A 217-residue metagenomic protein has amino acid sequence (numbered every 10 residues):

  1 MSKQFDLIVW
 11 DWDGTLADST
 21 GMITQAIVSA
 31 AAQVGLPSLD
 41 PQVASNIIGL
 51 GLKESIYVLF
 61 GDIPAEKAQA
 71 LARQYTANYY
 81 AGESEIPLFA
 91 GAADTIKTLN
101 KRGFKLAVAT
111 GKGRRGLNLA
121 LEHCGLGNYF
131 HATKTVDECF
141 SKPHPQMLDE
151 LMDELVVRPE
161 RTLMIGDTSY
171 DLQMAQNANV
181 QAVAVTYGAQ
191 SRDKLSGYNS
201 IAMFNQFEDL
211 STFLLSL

Functional and structural regions predicted by a protein language model:
M1-N46: Active-site neighborhood of HAD-like aspartate-dependent phosphohydrolases
S2-K3, K101-F104, L155-R161, L217: Glycine-rich phosphate-binding loop signature in dinucleotide/nucleotide-binding domains
A26, A93-D94, T98, L148 (+2 more regions): Short glycine/proline-centered loop/turn elements that form peptide/ligand docking sites
I48-Y80, A90-A93, K97-N100: A metal-dependent, Asp-based hydrolase signature
A81-V108, R114-N118, P145: Short, acidic loop-to-helix structural element flanking the phosphoryl-transfer center in phosphate-processing enzymes
E85, G113-M164, S169-A178, R192-S196: Substrate-recognition "cap/lid" segment bordering the active-site pocket of phosphatases
A202-Q206: Short acidic-hydrophobic, aromatic-tinged amphipathic segments that line or gate anion-handling sites
